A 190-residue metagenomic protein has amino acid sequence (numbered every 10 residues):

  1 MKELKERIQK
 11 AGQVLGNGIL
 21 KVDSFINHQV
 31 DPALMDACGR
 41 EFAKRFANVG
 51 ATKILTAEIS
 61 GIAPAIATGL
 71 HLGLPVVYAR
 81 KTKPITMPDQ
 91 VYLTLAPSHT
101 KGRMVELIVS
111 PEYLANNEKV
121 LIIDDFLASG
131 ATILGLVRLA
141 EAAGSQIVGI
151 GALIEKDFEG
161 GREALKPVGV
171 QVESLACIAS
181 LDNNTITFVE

Functional and structural regions predicted by a protein language model:
M1-I123, L127-E190: PRPP-associated nucleotide enzymes
